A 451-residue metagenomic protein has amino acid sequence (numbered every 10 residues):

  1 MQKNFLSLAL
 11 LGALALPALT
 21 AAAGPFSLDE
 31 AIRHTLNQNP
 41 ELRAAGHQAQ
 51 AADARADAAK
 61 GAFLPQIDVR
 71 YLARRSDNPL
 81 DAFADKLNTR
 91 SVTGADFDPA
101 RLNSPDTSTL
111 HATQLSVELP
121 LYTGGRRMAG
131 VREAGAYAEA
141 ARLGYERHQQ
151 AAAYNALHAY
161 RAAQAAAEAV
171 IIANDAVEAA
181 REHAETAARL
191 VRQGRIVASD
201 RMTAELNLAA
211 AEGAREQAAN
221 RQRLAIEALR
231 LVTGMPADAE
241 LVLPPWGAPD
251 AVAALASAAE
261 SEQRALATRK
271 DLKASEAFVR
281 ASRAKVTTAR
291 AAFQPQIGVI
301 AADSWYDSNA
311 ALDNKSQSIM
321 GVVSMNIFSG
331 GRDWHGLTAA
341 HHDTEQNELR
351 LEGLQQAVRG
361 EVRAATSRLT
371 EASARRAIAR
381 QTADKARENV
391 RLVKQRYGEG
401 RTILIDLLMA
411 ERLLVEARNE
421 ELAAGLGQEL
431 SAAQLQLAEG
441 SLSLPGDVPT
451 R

Functional and structural regions predicted by a protein language model:
Q2-A21: Gram-negative bacterial Sec-dependent N-terminal signal peptides
A21-L72, N78-L80, P120-L121, A237 (+7 more regions): Bacterial Sec-pathway N-terminal export signals of envelope proteins
G24, E41, G130, D200 (+4 more regions): DHp/HisKA histidine-phosphotransfer helix
P25-S27, Q66-R147, S257, R264 (+4 more regions): Small/polar-residue-enriched beta-strand and adjacent coil segments characteristic of outer-membrane beta-barrel
F26, R147-R264, A365-A372, L414-V415: Periplasmic alpha-helical coiled-coil/stalk elements that build and connect Gram-negative outer-membrane
N37-N39, Y154, Q193, T268 (+1 more regions): Charged, alpha-helical scaffolding/interaction elements associated with membrane systems
A44-A59, H148, A152-A173, E182-A184 (+5 more regions): Amphipathic alpha-helical coiled-coil segments
G61-L64, A152, V197, F293: Short, glycine-/polar-rich solvent-exposed loops and beta-turns at beta-strand/coil boundaries
